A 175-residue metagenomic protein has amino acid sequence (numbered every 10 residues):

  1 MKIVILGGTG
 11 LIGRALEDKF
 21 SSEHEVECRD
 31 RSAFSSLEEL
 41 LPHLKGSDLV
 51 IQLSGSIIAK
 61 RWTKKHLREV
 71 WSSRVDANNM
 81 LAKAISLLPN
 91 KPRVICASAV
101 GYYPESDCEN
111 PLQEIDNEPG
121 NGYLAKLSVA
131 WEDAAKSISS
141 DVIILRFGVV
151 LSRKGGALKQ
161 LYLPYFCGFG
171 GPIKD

Functional and structural regions predicted by a protein language model:
I3-S21: N-terminal Rossmann NAD(P)H-binding glycine-rich loop of SDR-like oxidoreductase domains
L6, L53-S54, V94-V100, L145-F147: SDR active-site strand-loop-helix element
E25-S32: Conserved glycine-rich Rossmann-like NAD(P)H-binding loop of the short-chain dehydrogenase/reductase
F34-M80: NAD(P)H-binding glycine-rich loop region in Rossmannoid oxidoreductase-like domains and their noncatalytic homologs
N79-G120: Conserved Rossmann-fold NAD(P)-dependent oxidoreductase catalytic core, especially the SDR/UDP-sugar
E109-K126, L161-Y162, F166-G171: Catalytic loop of short-chain dehydrogenase/reductase
P119-V142: Active-site Tyr-X1-5-Lys
D141-I144, G148-D175: NAD(P)-dependent short-chain dehydrogenase/reductase
